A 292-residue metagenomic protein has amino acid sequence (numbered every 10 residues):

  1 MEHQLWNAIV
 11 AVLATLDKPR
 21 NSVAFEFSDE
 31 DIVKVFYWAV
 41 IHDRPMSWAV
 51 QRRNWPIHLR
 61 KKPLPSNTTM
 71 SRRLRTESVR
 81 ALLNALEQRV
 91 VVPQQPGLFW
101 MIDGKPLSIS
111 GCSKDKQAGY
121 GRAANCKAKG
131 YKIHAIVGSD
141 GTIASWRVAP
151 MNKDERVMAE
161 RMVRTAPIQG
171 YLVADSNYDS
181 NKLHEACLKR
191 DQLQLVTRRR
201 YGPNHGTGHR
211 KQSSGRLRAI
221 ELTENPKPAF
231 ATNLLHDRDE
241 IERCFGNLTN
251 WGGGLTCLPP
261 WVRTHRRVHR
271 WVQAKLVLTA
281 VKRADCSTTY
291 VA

Functional and structural regions predicted by a protein language model:
M1-S22: Basic, low-complexity segments
I9-V10, H269-A292: Charged phosphate-binding loop/patch that engages nucleotide di/tri-phosphates or the phosphate backbone of nucleic
P19-A24, H58-L59, W261-R266: A short glycine/serine-rich beta->alpha loop
R20-K34, W38-I41, S47, R72-R75 (+1 more regions): Polybasic low-complexity intrinsically disordered regions
S28-F36, I241, H269-A274: Short runs of predominantly hydrophobic/aromatic residues within well-ordered alpha helices that form helix-helix
M46-K61: DNA-recognition alpha helix
R60-S78: Major-groove recognition helix of helix-turn-helix-like DNA-binding domains
Y171, S176-P259: Helix-centered, glycine/charged polyanion-binding patches within enzymatic domains that contact phosphate-containing
